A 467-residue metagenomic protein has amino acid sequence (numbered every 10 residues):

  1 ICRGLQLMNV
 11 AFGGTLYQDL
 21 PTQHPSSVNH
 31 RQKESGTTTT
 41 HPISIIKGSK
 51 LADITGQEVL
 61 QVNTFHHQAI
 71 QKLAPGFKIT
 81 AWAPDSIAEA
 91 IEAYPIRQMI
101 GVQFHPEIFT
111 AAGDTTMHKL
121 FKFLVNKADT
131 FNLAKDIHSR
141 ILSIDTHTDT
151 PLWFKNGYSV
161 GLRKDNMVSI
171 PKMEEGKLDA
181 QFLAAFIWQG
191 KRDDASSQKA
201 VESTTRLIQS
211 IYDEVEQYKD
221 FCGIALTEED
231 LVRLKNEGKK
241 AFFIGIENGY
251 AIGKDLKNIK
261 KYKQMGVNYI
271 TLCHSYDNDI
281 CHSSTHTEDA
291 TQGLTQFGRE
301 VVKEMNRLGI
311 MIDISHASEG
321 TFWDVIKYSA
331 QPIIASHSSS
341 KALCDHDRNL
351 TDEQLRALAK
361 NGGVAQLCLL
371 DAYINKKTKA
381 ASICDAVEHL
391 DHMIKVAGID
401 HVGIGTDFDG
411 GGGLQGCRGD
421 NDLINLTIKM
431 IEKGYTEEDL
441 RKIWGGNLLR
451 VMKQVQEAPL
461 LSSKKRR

Functional and structural regions predicted by a protein language model:
I1-T15, H105, I312: Catalytic nucleophile loop
L16-P21, P332-S338: Short hydrophobic/aromatic-enriched beta-strand-loop microsegments
P21, P25-K135: Amide-donor transfer/coupling interface in amidating biosynthetic enzymes
T64-Q68, V102-P106, S143-T150, V267 (+2 more regions): Histidine-centered catalytic micro-motifs
I96, K177-L178, V267-Y269, L308-I310 (+2 more regions): Glycine-enriched alpha-helix->loop->beta-strand junction motifs that scaffold or abut catalytic
L133-D289, D345-I404, F408-R467: N-terminal hydrophobic targeting/anchoring segments and the immediately downstream early-domain regions of hydrolases
A290-L308, V325-A335, V396, K429: Alpha-helix-loop-beta-strand connector modules within alpha/beta enzyme cores
E300-V325, T351-G363: Substrate-binding cleft of carbohydrate-active enzyme catalytic domains
